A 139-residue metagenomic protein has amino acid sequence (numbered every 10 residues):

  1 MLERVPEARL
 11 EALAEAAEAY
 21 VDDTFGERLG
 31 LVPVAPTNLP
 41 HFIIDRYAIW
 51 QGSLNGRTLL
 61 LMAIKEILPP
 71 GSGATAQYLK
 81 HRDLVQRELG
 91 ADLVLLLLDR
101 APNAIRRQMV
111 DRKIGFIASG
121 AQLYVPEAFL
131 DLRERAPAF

Functional and structural regions predicted by a protein language model:
M1-L39: Acidic-basic catalytic patches of nuclease active cores, encompassing PD-(D/E)XK and other metal-cofactor nuclease
L29-G30, R57, G90-D92: A generic structural motif
F42-W50: Gly/Gly-Pro- and Ser/Thr-rich, intrinsically disordered tail segments characteristic of DNA damage-repair and tolerance
W50-L61: Active-site beta-strand-loop-beta-strand hairpin of nuclease catalytic cores that positions key catalytic residues
G56-R57, K80-D83, D131-E134: Short amphipathic alpha-helical segments, especially helix-boundary/capping motifs
E66-A118: Catalytic cores of nucleic-acid endonucleases
Q108-F139: Mixed-charge intrinsically disordered linker/loop segments at interdomain junctions
